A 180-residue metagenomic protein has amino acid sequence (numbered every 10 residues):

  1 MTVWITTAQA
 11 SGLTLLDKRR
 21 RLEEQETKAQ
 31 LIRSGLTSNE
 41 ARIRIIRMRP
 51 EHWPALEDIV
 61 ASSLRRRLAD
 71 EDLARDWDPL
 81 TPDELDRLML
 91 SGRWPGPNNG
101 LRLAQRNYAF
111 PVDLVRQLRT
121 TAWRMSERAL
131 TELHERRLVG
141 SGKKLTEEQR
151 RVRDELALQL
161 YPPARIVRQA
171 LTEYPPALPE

Functional and structural regions predicted by a protein language model:
M1-P50, P82-R150, D154-Y161: Short Lys/Arg-rich basic patches
A69-R75: Arg/Lys-rich amphipathic alpha helix in sigma70-family domain 2
P176-E180: Short, charged, intrinsically disordered terminal tails
